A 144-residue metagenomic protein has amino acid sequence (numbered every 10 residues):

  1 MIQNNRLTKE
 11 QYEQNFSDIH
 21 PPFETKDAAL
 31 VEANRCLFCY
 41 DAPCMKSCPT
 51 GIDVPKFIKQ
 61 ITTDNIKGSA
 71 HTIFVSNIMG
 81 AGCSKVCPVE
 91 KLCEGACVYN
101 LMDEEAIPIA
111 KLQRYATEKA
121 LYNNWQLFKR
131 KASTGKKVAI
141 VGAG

Functional and structural regions predicted by a protein language model:
M1-K137: Ferredoxin-type iron-sulfur electron-transfer modules and their immediate structural context
V141-G144: Glycine-rich Rossmann-fold phosphate-binding loop(s) that bind the pyrophosphate of adenine dinucleotide cofactors
